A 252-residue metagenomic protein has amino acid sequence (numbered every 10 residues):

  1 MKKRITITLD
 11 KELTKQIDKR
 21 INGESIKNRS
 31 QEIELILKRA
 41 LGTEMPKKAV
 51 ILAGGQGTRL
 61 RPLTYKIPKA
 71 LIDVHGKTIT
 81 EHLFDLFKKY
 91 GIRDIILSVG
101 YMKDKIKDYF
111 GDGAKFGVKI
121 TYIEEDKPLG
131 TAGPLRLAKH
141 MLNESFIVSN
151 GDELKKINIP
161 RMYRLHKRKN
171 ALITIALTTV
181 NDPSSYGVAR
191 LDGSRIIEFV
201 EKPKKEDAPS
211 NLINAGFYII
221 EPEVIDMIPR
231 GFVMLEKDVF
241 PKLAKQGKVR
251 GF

Functional and structural regions predicted by a protein language model:
K2-R4, K11-I26, Q31, L35-I51 (+5 more regions): Conserved N-terminal catalytic core of the sugar/cofactor nucleotidyltransferase
L9, Y101, S149, L191 (+2 more regions): A conserved hydrophobic position in a structured secondary element of the catalytic/binding core that shapes
I26-K27, F146-I147, L154, P160-K167 (+2 more regions): Catalytic-core segments of class I nucleotidyltransferases/pyrophosphorylases that form NMP-activated intermediates
G54, G100, T178-T179: Histidine-centered beta-alpha loop that forms part of the nucleotide-sugar donor binding/catalytic region in diverse
Q56, D152-E153: Active-site metal-binding loops of divalent metal-dependent hydrolases
T80, I106, A138, D152 (+4 more regions): Residue-level signal for inorganic ion chemistry
L97-S98, N150, I175-L177, I219: Short beta-strand segments
K169-T179: A short, conserved acidic/glycine-rich loop-to-beta-strand motif that forms the donor nucleotide-sugar/metal
